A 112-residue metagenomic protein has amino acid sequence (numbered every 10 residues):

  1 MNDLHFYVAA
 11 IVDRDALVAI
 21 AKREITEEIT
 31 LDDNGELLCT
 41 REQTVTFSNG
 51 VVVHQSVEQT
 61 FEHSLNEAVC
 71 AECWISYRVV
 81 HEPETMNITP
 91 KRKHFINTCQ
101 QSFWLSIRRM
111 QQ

Functional and structural regions predicted by a protein language model:
M1-Q112: Cysteine-centric segments in proteins
